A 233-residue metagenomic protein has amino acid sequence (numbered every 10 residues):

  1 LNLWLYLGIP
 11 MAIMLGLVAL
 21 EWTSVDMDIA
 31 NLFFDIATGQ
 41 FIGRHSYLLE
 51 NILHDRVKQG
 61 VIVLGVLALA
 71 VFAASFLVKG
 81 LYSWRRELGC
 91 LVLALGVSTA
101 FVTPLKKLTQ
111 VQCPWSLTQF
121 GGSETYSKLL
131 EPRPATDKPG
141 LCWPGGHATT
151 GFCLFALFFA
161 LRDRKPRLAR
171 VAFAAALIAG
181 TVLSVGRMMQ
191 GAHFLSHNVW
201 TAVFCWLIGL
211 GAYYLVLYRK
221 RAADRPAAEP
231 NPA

Functional and structural regions predicted by a protein language model:
L1-A68, K106-P114, E124: N-terminal transmembrane-helix/juxtamembrane module of multi-pass inner/ER membrane proteins
L1-I9, Y126-A233: Membrane-embedded catalytic cores of phosphoryl/pyrophosphoryl-handling enzymes
P10-M14, G60, L64, L91-T99 (+2 more regions): Alpha-helical transmembrane spans of integral membrane proteins, capturing the lipid-embedded, hydrophobic core of TM
L15-A19, G96-T103, I178-M188: Aromatic-anchored segments of alpha-helical transmembrane domains
A19-L20, V66-A73, F101, L105 (+2 more regions): Alpha-helical membrane-inserting segments
G60-K79, H147-D163: Transmembrane alpha-helical segments in integral membrane proteins
F72-L108, A169-F173: Interfacial segments of alpha-helical transmembrane regions
A73-Y82, L108-C113, L117, K165 (+2 more regions): Membrane-interfacial segments
